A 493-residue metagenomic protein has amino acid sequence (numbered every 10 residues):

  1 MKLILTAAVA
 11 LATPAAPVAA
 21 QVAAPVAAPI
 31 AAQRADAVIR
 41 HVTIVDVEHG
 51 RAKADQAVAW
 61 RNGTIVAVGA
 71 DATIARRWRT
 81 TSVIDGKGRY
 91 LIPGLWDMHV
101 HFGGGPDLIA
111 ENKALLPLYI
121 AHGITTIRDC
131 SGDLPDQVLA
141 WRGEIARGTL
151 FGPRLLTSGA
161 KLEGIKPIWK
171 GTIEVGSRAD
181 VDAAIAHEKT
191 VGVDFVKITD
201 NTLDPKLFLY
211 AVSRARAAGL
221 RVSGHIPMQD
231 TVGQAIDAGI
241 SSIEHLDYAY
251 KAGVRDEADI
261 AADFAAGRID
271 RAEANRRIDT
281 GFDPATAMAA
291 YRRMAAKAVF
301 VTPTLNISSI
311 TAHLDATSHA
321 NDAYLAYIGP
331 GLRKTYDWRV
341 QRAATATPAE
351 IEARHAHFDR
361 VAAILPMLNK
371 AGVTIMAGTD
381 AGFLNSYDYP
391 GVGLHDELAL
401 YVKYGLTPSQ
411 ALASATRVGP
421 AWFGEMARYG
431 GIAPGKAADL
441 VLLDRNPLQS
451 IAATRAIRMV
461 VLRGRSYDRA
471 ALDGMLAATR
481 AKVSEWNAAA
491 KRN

Functional and structural regions predicted by a protein language model:
K2-A15: Bacterial N-terminal signal peptides
A12, P17-V22, A32: Boundary at the C-terminal end of the N-terminal hydrophobic targeting segment
P29, R34, I44, E48-I92: Histidine-rich, glycine-flanked metal-binding segment
V42, V58, G63, G88 (+15 more regions): Divalent metal-coordination and catalytic microenvironments
I44-A57, A70-I74, Y389, T407-L412 (+1 more regions): Acidic, glycine-enriched loop/beta-strand segments at the rims of small-molecule binding/catalytic pockets
R89-T149, P167-I168, I173, A179 (+4 more regions): Metal-associated gating/positioning segment near the N- to mid-region
L115-D136, P153-A160, T190-L203, L220-S223 (+2 more regions): Divalent metal-dependent hydrolysis catalytic cores, especially in the metallo-beta-lactamase
A184-T199, A249-A399, K403-Y404, T479-V483 (+1 more regions): Active-site neighborhoods of metal-dependent hydrolases
